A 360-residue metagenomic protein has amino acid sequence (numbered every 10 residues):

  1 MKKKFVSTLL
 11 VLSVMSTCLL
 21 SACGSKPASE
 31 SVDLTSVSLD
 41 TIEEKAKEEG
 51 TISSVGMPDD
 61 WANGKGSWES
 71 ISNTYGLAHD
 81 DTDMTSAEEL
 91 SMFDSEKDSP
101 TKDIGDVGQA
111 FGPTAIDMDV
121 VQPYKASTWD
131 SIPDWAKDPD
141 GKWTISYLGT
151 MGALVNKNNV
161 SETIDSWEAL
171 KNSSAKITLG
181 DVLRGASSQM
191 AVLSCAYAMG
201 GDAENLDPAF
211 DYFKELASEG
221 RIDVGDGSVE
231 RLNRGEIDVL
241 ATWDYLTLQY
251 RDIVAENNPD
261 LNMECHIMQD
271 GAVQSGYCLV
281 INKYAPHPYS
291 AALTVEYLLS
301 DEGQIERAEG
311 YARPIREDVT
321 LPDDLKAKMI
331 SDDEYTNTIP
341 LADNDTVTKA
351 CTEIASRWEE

Functional and structural regions predicted by a protein language model:
M1-E49, E360: Short, low-complexity disordered leader/linker segments with a strong preference for bacterial N-terminal type II
S31-L39, K47-G66, Y277: Extracytoplasmic "Venus flytrap"
T41, E48-E49, A312-E360: An extracytoplasmic/periplasmic, membrane-proximal ligand-sensing/linker region
G50, Y75, K97, S174 (+9 more regions): Sec/Tat-exported extracytoplasmic proteins
S53-E69, D80-D94, D98-I237: Extracytoplasmic ligand-binding site segments that recognize negatively charged/polar headgroups
A110-T114, V239-D260: A ligand-binding cleft/hinge motif common to bilobed small-molecule-binding domains
V121-D130, G141-I145, E168, E256-V273 (+1 more regions): Short beta-strand->loop
A272-V273, Y277-T338: Mature extracytoplasmic/periplasmic domains
